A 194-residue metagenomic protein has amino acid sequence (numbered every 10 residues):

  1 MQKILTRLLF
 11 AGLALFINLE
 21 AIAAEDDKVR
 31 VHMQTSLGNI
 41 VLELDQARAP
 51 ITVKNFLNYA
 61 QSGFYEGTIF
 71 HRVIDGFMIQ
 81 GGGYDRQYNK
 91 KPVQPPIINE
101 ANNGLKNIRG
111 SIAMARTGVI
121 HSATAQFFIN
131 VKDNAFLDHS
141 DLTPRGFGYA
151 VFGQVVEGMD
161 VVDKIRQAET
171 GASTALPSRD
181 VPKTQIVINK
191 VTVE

Functional and structural regions predicted by a protein language model:
Q2, T6, G12-A14, L19-E194: Cyclophilin-like peptidyl-prolyl cis-trans isomerases
